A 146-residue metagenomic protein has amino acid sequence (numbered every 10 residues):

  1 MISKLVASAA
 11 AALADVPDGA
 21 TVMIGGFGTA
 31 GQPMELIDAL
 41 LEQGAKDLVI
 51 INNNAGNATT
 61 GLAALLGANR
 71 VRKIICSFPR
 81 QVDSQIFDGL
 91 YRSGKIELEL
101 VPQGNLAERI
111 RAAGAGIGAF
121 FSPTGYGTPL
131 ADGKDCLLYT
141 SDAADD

Functional and structural regions predicted by a protein language model:
I2-Q103, E108: N-terminal active-site beta-alpha-beta segment that forms phosphate/nucleotide-binding and substrate-recognition loops
P102-N105, P123-G127: Short, surface-exposed recognition loops or helix-turn segments adjacent to catalytic cores
E108-T124: Conserved anion/nucleotide-ligand pocket segment
T128-D132: Active-site-lining helix/loop region of Rossmann-like oxidoreductase modules
C136-A144: Conserved small/polar residues in nucleotide/adenosyl-binding loops
